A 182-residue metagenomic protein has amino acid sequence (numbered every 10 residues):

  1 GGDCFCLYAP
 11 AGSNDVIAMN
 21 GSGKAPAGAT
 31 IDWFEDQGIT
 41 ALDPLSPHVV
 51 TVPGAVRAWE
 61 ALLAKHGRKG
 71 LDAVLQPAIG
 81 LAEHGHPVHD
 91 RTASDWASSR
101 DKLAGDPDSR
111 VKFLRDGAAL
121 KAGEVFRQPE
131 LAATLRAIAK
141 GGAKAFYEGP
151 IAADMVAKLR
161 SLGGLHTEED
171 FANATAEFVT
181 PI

Functional and structural regions predicted by a protein language model:
G1-G141, F146-E148, A152-I182: Noncatalytic scaffold domains of N-terminal-nucleophile
